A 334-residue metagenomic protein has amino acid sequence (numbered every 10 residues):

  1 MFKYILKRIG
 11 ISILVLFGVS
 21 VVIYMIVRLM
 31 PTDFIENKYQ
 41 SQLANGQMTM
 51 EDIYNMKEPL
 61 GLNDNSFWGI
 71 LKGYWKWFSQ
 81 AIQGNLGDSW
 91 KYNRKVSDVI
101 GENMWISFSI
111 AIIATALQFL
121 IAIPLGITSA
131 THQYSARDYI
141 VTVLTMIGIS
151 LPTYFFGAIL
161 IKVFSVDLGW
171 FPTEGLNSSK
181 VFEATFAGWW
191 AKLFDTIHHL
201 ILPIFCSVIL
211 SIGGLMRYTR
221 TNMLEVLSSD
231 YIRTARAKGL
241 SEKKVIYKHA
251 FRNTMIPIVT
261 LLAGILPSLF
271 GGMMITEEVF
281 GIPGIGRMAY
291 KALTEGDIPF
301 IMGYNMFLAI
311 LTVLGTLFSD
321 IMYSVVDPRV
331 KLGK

Functional and structural regions predicted by a protein language model:
F2-K3, M104-R137, T153, F182-K334: Alpha-helical transmembrane segments of integral membrane proteins, especially multi-pass inner/plasma-membrane
F2-Y24: Hydrophobic secretory-pathway targeting helix
K3, K7, I11, G69-Q80 (+5 more regions): Short hydrophobic helices that act as membrane-entry/anchoring signals
S12, N103, S107, V143-M146 (+2 more regions): Residue-level signal for discrete positions within transmembrane alpha-helices of multi-pass small-molecule
L16-K72, F164, L168-K192: Hydrophobic alpha-helical transmembrane segments of membrane transport/permease proteins and related membrane-embedded
V19, I23-R28, T32, G157 (+7 more regions): Juxtamembrane/transmembrane-helix interface segments of polytopic membrane transporters
I23-L29, S79, L144-E174, C206-S211: Membrane-water interface segments at the C-terminal ends of transmembrane alpha-helices in multi-pass inner-membrane
L62-I123: An internal, D/E-rich "acidic patch" concept
